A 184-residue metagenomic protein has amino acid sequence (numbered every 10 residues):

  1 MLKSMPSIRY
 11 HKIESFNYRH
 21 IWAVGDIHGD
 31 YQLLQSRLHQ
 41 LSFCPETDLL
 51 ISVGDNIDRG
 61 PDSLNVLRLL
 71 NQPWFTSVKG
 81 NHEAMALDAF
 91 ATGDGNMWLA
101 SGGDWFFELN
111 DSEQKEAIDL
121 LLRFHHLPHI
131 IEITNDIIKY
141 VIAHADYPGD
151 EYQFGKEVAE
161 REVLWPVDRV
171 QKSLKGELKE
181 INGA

Functional and structural regions predicted by a protein language model:
M1-Y18: Acidic, histidine-bearing metal-coordination/catalytic regions of metal-dependent phosphoesterases
L2, H20-V24, G29-W98, F106: Core catalytic region of metal-dependent phosphoesterases/phosphodiesterases, especially metallo-beta-lactamase-like
S15-W22, E132-Y140: Beta-strand-turn-beta hairpins that frame and shape the catalytic cleft of phosphate-ester-processing enzymes
A23, S77-V78, K139-A145, A184: Short hydrophobic-aromatic micro-motifs
D26, F124, H144: A residue-level signal for conserved active-site and pocket-lining positions in enzyme catalytic cores
S63-I133, I137-I138, V163-S173: Active-site neighborhood of divalent metal-dependent phosphoester bond hydrolases
A86-L87, V141-I142, G149-F154: Short acidic/glycine-rich loop or secondary-structure boundary segments that cap or lie
G95-M97, Y147-N182: Active-site-proximal segments of metal-dependent phosphoesterases and phosphodiesterases across multiple
